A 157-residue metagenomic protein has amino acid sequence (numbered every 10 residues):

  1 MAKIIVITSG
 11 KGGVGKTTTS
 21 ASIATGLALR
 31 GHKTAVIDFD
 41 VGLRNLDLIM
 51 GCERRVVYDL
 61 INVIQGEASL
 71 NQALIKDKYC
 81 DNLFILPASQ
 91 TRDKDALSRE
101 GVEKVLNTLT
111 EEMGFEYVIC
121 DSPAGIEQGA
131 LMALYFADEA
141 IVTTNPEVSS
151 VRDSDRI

Functional and structural regions predicted by a protein language model:
A2-V6, E116-I119: Residue-level preference for the first positions of well-ordered beta-strands
K3-D40: Walker A/P-loop phosphate-binding motif and the immediately C-terminal alpha-helix
S9, D38, P87-Q90, S122 (+1 more regions): Flexible glycine-/small-residue-rich
S9, L29, F39-V41, R54 (+2 more regions): Short, conserved catalytic or interaction motifs in soluble domains
G12, V63, L86, D121 (+1 more regions): Residue-level signature of catalytic and energy-coupling elements of molecular machines, predominantly ATP/GTP-dependent
K33, N82, E139: Residues at the starts of beta-strands that form the adenosine-phosphate
F39-E116: P-loop/Walker-type NTP enzyme "switch/lid" segment
K104, E111-E112, Y117, S122-I157: Conserved catalytic-core segment of NTP-binding enzymes
